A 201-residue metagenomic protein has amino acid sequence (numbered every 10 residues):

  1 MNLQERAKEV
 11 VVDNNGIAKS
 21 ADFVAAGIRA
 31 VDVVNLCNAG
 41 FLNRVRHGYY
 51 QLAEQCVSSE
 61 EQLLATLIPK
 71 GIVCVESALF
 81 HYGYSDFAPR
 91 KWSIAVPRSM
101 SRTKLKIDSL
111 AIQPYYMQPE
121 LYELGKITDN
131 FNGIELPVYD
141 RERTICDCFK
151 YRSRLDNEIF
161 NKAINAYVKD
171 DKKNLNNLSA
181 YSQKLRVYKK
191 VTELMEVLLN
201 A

Functional and structural regions predicted by a protein language model:
N2-R6, I28-V31: N-terminal amphipathic/basic helix or basic patch
L3-R6, A18-D22, C37, Y49-A201: Nucleic-acid-binding surface
V10-V11: N-terminal leader/transition segments
A25-N38: Short amphipathic alpha-helical interaction segments
G40-H47: A short, conserved structural fragment
